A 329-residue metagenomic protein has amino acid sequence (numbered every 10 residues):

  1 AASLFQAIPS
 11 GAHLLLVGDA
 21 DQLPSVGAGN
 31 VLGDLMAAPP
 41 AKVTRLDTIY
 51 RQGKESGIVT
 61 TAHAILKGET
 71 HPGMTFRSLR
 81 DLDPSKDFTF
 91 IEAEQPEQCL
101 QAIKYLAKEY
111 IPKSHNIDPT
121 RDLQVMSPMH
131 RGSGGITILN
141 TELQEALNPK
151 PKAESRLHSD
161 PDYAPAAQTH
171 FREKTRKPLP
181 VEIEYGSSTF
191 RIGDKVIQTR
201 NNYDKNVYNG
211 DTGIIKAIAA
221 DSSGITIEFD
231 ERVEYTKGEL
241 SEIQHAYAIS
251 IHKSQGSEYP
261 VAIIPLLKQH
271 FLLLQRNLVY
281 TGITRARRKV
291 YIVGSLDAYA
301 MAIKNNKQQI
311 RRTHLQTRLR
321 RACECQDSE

Functional and structural regions predicted by a protein language model:
A1, V26-G27, G135-T137, V207-Y208 (+2 more regions): Short glycine-/acidic-enriched loop or helix-start segments at secondary-structure transitions that form or flank
A1-S3, T48-I49: Conserved P-loop NTPase motor core of helicases/translocases
A2-Q6, G29-G33, L139-E142, N277-V279 (+1 more regions): Short, glycine/charged-enriched secondary-structure capping and boundary segments
Q6-S10, T284-R285: Short, conserved loop/helix-junction motifs that constitute active-site signature segments in enzyme catalytic cores
P9-A12, V17-I197, N202-K205, C323: Conserved helicase motor core of P-loop NTPases
K67, I197-K205, N209-E329: C-terminal accessory regions
